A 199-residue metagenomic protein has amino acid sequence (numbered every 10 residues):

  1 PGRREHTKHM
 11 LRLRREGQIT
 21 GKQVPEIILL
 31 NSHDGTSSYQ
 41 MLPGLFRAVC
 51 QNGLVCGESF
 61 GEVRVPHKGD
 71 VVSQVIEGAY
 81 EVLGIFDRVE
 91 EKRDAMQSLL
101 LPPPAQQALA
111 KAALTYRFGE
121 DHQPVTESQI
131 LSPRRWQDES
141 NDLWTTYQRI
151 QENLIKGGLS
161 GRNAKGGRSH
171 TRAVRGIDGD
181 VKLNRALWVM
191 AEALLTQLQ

Functional and structural regions predicted by a protein language model:
P1-H9, E16: N-terminal "first-domain core" detector
R14-Q199: Intrinsically disordered, low-complexity regions enriched in serine/threonine
